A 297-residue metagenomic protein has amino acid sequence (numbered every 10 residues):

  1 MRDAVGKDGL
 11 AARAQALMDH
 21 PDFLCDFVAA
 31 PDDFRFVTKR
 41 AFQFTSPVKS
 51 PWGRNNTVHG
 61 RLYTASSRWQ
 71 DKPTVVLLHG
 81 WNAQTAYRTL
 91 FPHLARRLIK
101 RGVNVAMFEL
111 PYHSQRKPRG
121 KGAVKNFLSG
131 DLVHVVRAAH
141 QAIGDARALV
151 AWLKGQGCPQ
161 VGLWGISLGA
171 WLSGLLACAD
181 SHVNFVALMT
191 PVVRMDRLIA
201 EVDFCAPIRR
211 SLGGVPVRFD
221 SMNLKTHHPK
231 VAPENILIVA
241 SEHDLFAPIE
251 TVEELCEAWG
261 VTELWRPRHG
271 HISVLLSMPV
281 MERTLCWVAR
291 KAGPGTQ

Functional and structural regions predicted by a protein language model:
M1-P47: N-terminal targeting or regulatory segments adjacent to alpha/beta-hydrolase or S9 domains
G53-T57, A65-T74: Proline/glycine-enriched tight loop/beta-turn segments at coil->beta junctions that connect or precede beta-strands
L77-H140: Cap/lid segment of the alpha/beta-hydrolase catalytic domain
K154-S167: Alpha/beta-hydrolase fold nucleophile elbow
A170-R218, R266: Hydrolase active-site cap/lid region
L198-E257: The feature captures the conserved acid-bearing segment of alpha/beta-hydrolase catalytic domains
L264-G270: Short glycine-rich catalytic loops that host catalytic nucleophiles or stabilize transition states across multiple
G270-M281: Catalytic histidine-centered segment of alpha/beta-hydrolase-like enzymes
